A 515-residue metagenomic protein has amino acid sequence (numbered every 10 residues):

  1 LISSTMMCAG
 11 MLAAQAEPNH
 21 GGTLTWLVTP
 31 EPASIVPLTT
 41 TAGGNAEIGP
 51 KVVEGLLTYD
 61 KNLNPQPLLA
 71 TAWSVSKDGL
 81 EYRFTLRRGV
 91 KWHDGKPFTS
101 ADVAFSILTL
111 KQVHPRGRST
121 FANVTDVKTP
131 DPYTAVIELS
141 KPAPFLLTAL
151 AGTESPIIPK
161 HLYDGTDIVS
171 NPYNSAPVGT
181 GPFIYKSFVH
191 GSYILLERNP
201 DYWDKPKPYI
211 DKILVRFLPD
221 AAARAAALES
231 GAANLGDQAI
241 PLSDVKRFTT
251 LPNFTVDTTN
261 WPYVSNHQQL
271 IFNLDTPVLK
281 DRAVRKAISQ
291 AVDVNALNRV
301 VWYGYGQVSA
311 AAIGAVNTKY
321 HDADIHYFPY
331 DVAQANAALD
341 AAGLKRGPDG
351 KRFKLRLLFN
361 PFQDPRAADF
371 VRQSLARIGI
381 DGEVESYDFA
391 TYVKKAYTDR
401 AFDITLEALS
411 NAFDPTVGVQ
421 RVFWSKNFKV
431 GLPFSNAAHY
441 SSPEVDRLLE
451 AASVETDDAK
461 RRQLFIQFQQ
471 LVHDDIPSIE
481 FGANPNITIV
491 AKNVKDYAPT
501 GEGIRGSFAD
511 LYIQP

Functional and structural regions predicted by a protein language model:
W26, H190, Q307, T318 (+4 more regions): Ligand/substrate-recognition segments at binding pockets and active sites
L27-K77, L108, S119, V178-T180: N-terminal lobe/hinge region of extracytoplasmic solute-binding protein
N64, A151-P208, K212, H321 (+1 more regions): Gly/Pro-rich hinge or "lid" segments in bacterial periplasmic/extracellular proteins
S74, T85, S119-Y163: Surface-exposed binding/hinge segments that line and control ligand-binding clefts or catalytic entry sites
F183, V308-A342, P361-R366: Structural transition elements
P200-K246, R372, D381-E383: Ligand-site clamp/hinge motif
A283, D381-K394, T398-R400, Q420-K492 (+1 more regions): Extracytoplasmic/peripheral linker and loop segments enriched in polar/acidic and small residues with frequent Thr/Pro
T488-P515: Long beta-strand-rich cores associated with HINT superfamily self-processing modules
